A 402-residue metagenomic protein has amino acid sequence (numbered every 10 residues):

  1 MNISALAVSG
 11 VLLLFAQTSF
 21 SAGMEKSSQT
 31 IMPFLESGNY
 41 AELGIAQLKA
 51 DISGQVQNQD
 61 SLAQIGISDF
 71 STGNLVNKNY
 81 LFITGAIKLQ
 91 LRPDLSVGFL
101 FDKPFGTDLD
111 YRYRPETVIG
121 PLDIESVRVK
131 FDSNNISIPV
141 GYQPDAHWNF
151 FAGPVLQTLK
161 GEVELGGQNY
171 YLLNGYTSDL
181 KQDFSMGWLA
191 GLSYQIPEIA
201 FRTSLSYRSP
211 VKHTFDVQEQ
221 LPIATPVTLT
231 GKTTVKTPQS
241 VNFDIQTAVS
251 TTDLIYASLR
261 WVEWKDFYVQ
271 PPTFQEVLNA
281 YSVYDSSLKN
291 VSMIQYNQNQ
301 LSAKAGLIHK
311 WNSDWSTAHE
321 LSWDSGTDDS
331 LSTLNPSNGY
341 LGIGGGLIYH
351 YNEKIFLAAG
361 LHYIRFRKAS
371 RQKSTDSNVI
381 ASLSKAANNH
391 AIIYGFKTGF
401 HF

Functional and structural regions predicted by a protein language model:
N2-V11, F15-K103, D108-Y111: N-terminal, post-signal peptide beta-strand-biased segments of exported outer-membrane/organellar beta-barrel and other
A22-E25, S53-V56, D60-Q64, F82 (+1 more regions): Outer-membrane beta-barrel porins/channels
